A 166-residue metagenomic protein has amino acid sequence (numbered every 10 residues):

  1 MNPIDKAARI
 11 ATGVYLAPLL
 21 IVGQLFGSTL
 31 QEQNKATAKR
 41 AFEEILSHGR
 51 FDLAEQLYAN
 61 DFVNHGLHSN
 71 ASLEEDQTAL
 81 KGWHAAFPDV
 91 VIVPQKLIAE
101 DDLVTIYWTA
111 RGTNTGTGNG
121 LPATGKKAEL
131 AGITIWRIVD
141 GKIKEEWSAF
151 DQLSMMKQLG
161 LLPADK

Functional and structural regions predicted by a protein language model:
N2-Y15: Bacterial N-terminal signal peptides that target proteins for export
A11, V22-N60, L162-K166: Short, low-complexity N-terminal intrinsically disordered segments enriched in polar/charged residues
L16-G27, T134: Hydrophobic alpha-helical targeting segments used for export or membrane insertion
F51-V104, T109: A solvent-exposed, acidic/Ser-Thr-rich amphipathic alpha-helical stretch
S69-N70, A110-T113, Q152-S154: Solvent-exposed loop/turn segments at secondary-structure junctions within structured extracellular/periplasmic domains
G112-D140: Exposed beta-sheet edge and beta->alpha loop/turn motif
K144-K166: Low-complexity, intrinsically disordered terminal/linker segments enriched in charged and Gly/Pro repeats
